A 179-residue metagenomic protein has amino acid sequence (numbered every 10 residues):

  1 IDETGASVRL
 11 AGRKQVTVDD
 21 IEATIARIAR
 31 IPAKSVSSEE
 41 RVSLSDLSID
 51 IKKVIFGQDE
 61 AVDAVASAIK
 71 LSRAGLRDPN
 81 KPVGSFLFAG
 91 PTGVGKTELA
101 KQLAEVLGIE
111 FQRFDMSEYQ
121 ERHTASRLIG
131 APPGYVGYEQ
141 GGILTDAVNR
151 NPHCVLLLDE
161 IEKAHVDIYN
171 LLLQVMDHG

Functional and structural regions predicted by a protein language model:
D2-G179: AAA+ P-loop NTPase nucleotide-binding core of proteostasis motors
